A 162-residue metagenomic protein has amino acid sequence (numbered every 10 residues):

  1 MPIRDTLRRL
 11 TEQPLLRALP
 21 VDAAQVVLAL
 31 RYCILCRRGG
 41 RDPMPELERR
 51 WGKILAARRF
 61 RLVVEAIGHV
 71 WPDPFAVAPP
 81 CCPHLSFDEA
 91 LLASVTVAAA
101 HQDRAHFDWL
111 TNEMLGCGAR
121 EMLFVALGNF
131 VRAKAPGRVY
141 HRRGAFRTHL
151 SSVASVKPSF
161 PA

Functional and structural regions predicted by a protein language model:
M1-A162: C-terminal-biased regions
